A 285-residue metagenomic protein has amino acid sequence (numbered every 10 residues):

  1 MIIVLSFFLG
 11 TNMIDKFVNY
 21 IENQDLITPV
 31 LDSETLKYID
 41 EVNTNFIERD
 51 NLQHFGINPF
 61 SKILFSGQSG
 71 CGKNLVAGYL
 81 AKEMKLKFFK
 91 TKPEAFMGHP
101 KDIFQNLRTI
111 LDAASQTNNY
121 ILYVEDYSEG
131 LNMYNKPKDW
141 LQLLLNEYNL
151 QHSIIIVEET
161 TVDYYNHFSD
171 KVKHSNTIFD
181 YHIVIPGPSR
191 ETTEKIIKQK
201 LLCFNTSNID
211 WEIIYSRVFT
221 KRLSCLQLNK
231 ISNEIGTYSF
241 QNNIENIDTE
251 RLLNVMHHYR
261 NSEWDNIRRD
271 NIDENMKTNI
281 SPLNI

Functional and structural regions predicted by a protein language model:
M1-F7: N-terminal leader/targeting segments
F7-P29: Conserved ASCE P-loop NTPase core motifs with emphasis on AAA+ ATPases
F8-D15, S33, K37, G187 (+2 more regions): Alpha-helix N-cap/helix-start motif at coil-to-helix transitions, marked by capping-box chemistry
N19-E22, T44, K85, N146 (+3 more regions): Non-catalytic alpha-helical coupling and interface elements of nucleotide-dependent molecular machines and regulators
L26-R217: Walker A/P-loop NTP-binding motif of AAA+ ATPase domains
Q53-F55, N246-I285: C-terminal engagement/docking regions of AAA+ P-loop ATPases
T206-R260: Conserved AAA+ ATPase small/helical "lid" subdomain
